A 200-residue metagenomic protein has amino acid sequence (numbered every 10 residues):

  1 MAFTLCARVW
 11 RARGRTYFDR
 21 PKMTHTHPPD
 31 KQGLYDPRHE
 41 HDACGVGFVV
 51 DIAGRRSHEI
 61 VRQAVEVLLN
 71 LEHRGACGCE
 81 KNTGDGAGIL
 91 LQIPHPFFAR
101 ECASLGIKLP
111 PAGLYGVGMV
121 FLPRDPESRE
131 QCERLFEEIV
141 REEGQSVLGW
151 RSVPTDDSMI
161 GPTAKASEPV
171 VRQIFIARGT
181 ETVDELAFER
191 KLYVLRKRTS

Functional and structural regions predicted by a protein language model:
R13-R15: Short, low-complexity intrinsically disordered segments enriched in A/P/G/S/L with frequent Arg, especially at protein
Y17-S200: N-terminal segments that mediate ammonia production and transfer in glutamine-dependent amidotransferase systems
